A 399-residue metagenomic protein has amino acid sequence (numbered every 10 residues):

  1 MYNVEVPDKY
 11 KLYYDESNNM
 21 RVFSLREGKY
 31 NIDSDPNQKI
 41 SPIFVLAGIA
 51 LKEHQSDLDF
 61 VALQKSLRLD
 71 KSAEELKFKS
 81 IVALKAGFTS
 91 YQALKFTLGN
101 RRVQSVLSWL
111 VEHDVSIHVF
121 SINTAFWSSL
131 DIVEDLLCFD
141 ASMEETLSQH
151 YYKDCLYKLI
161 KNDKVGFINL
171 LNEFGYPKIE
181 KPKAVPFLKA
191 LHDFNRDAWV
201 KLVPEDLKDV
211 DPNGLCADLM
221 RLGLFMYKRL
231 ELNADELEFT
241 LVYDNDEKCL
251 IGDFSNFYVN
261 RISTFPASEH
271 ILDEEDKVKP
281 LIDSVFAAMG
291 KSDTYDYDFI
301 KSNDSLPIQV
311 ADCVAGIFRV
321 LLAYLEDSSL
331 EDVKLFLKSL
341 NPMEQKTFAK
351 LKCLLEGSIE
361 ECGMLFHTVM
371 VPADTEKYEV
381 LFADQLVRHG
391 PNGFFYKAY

Functional and structural regions predicted by a protein language model:
M1-Y399: Phosphate-ester processing/binding pockets and catalytic centers
